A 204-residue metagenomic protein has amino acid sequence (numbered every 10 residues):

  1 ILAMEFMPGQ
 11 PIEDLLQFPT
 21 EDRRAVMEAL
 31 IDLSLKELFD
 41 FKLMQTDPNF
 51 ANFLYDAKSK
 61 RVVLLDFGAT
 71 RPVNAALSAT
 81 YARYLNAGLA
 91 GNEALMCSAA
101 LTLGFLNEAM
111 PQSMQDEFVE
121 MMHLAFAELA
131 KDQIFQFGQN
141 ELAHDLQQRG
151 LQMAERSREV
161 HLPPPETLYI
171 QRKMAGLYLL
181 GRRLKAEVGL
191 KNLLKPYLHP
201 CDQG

Functional and structural regions predicted by a protein language model:
I1-E5: A conserved loop-to-beta-strand element in the N-lobe of protein kinase catalytic cores that borders the ATP-binding
M7-R23, A29, D56-G204: Helix-rich C-lobe and terminal helical cap/extension of kinase-like folds
F18-T46: Conserved kinase catalytic-core helix
T46-P48, L65: Single, functionally critical "micro-switch" positions that shape active/binding sites and transmembrane helices
A51-Y55: Hydrophobic residue at the +6 position relative to the catalytic HRD Asp in the kinase catalytic loop
